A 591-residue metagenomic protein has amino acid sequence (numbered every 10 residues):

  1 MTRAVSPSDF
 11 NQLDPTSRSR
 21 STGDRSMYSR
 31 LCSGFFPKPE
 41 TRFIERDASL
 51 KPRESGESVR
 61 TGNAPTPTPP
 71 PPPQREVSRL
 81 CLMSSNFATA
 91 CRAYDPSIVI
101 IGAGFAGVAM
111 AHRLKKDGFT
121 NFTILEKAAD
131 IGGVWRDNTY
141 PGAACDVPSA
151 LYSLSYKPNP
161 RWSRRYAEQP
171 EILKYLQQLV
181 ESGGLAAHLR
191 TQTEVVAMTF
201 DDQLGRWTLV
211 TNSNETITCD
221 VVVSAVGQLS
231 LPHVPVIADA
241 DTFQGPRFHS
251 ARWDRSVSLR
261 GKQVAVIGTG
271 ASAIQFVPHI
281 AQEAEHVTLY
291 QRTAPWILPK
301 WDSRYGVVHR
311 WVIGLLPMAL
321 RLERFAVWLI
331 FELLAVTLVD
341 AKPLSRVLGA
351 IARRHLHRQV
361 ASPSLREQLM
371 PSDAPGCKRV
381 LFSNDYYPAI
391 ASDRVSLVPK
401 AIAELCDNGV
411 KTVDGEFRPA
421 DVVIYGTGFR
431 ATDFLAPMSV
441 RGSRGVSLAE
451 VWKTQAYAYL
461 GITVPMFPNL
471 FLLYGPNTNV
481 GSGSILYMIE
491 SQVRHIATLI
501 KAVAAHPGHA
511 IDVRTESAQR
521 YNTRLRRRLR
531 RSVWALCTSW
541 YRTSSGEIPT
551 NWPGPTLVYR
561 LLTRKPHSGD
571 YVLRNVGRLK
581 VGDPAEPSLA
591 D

Functional and structural regions predicted by a protein language model:
M1-N11, T16-G34, R42, R46-S49 (+1 more regions): Low-acidity, Ser/Thr- and Arg-rich intrinsically disordered low-complexity segments
A88-D95, F105, A109-D130, S224-P363 (+5 more regions): Rossmann-like dinucleotide-binding core of oxidoreductases
P96-A186, Q291-A294, R358-S364: Beta1-alpha1 glycine-rich phosphate/pyrophosphate-binding loop at the start of Rossmann-like nucleotide-binding domains
I101, I217-Q228, A265-I267, A420-G428: Short hydrophobic core segments
N159-Q178, D340-V347, A374-D385: Short beta-strand to alpha-helix junction loop
R164-L229: Feature captures the FAD/FMN-dependent oxidoreductase FAD-binding
T199-T216, G245, E404-F417: Conserved beta-strand-loop-beta-strand element in the redox core of flavoprotein oxidoreductases
V336, L344, A350-N408, F417-S439 (+1 more regions): C-terminal catalytic lobe of FAD-dependent flavoproteins
